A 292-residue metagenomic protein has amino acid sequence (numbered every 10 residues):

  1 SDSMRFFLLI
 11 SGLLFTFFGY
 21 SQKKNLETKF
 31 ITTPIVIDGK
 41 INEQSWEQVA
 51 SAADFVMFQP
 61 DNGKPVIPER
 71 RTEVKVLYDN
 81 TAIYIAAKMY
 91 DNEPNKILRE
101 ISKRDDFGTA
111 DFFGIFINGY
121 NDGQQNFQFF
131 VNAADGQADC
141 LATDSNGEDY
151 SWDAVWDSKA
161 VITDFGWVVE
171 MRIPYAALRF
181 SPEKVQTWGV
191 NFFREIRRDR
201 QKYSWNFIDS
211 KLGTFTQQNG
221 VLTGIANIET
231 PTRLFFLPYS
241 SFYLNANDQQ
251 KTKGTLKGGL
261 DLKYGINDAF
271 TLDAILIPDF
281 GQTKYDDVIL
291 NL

Functional and structural regions predicted by a protein language model:
S1-L26: Bacterial Sec-dependent N-terminal signal peptides
Y20-L292: Structural preference for beta-rich elements and adjacent junctions enriched in aromatics
